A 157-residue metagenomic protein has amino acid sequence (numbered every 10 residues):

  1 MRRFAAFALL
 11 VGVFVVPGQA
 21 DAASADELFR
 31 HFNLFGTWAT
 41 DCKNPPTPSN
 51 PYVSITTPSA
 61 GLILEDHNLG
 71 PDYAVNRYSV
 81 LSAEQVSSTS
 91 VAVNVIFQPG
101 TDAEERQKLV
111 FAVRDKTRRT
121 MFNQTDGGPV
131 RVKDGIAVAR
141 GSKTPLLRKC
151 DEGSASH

Functional and structural regions predicted by a protein language model:
M1-F4: Positively charged n-region of N-terminal signal peptides that target proteins for export
A6-V15: Bacterial N-terminal signal peptides
V16-A22: Sec/Tat signal peptide C-region and signal peptidase I cleavage site
A22-T37, T56: N-terminal helix-cap/turn-to-beta initiation motif at the start of protein domains
A23-L28, D41-C42, P46, T89-H157: Beta-sheet ligand-binding and adhesion/scaffold domains
T37, G61-L62, T117: Structural motif
N44-S90, T144, D151-S154: N-terminal glycine/threonine-rich, aromatic-flanked beta-hairpin/loop signature
